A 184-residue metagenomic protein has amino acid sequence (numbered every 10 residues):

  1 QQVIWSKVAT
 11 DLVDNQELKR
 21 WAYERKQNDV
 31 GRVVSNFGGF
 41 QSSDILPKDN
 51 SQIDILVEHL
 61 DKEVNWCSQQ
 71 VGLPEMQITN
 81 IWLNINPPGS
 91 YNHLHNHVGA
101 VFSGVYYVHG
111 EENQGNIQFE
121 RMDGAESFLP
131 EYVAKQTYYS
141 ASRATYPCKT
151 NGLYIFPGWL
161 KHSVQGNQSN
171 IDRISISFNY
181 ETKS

Functional and structural regions predicted by a protein language model:
Q1-L73: Non-heme Fe(II)/2-oxoglutarate
S6, L83, Y106, F178-Y180: Preference for bulky hydrophobic residues occupying beta-strand positions in well-ordered beta-sheet regions
G72-I81: A short coil-to-beta-strand element that immediately follows conserved catalytic motifs
I81, F102, I174: Residue-level detector of short, conserved catalytic/binding motifs and their immediate flanks
N86-I155, T182: Catalytic core of non-heme Fe(II) oxygenases with the double-stranded beta-helix
N92-H95, H162-S169: Short beta-strand His + acidic residue motifs that chelate non-heme Fe in jelly-roll/DSBH and cupin folds
R173, Y180-S184: Non-heme Fe(II)/2-oxoglutarate
